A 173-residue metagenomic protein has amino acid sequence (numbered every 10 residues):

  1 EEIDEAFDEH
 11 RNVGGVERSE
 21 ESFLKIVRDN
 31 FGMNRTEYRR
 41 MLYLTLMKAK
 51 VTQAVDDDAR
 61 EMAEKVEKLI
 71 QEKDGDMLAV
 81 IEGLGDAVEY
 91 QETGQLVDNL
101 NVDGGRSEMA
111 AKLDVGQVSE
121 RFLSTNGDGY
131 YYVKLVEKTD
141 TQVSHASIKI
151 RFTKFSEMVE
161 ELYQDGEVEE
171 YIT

Functional and structural regions predicted by a protein language model:
E1-R40: N-terminal targeting/tethering segments
L24-E72, D76, E82, G104-T173: PPIase-associated folding chaperone regions across multiple families
G85-Q91: Short, solvent-exposed secondary-structure junction/capping segments
T93-D103, G116: Secreted/surface-exposed cysteine- and glycine-rich disulfide frameworks
